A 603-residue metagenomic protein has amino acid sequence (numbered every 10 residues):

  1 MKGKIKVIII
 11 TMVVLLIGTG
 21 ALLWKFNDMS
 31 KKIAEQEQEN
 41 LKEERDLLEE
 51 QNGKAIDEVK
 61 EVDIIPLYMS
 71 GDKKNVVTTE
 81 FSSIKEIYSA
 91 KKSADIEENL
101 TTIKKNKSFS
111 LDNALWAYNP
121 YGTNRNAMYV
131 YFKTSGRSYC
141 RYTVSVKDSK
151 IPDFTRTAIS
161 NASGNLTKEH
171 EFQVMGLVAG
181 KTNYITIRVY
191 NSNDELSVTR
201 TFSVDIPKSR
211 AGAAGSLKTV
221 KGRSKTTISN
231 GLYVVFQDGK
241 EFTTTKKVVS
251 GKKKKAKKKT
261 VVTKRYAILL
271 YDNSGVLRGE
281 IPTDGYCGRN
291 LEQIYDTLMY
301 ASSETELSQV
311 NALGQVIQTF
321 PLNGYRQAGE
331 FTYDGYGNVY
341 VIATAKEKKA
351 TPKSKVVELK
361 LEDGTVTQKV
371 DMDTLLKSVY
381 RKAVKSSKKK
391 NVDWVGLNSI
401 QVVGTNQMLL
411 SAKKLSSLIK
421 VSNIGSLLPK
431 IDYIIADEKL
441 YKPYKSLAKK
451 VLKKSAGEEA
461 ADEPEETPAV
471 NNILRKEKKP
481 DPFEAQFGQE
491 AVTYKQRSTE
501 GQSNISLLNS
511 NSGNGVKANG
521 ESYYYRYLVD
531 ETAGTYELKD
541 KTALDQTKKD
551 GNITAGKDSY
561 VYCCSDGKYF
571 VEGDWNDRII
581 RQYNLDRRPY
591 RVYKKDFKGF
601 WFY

Functional and structural regions predicted by a protein language model:
M1-L15: N-terminal Sec-pathway targeting helices
L15-F26: Hydrophobic alpha-helical membrane-insertion segments, chiefly the h-region of N-terminal signal peptides
F26-Q51, A55: Ser/Thr/Pro/Gly-rich low-complexity linker/stalk segments immediately outside membranes or between
E49, L67-G71, S160-G164, I400 (+1 more regions): Compositionally biased, low-complexity repeat tracts
E49-I84: Long lumenal/extracellular ectodomains of secretory and single-pass membrane proteins
G71-C140, V144, K168-E171, V178-T182 (+1 more regions): Histidine-/acidic-rich catalytic cores in large beta-rich domains
S145-S149: Short alpha-helical hairpin
K150-N165: Solvent-exposed serine/threonine-rich low-complexity stretches and specific carbohydrate-binding patches
